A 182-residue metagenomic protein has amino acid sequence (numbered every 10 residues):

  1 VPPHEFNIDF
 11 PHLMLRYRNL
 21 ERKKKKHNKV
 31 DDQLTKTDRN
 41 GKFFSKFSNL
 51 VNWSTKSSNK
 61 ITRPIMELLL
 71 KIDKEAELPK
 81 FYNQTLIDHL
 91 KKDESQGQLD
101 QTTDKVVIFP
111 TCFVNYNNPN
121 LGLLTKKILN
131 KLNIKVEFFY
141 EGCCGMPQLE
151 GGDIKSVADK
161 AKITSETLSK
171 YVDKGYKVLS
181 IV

Functional and structural regions predicted by a protein language model:
V1-C143, Q148-V182: Iron-sulfur-cluster electron-transfer modules
